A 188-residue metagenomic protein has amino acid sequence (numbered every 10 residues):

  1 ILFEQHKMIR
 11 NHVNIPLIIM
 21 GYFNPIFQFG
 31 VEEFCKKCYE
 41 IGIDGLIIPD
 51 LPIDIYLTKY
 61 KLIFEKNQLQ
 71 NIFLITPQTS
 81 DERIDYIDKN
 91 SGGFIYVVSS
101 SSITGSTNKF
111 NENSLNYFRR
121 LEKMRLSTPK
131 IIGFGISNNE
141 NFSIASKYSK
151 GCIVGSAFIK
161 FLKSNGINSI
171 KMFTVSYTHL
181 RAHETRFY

Functional and structural regions predicted by a protein language model:
I1-I48: Active-site beta->alpha loop and helix N-cap motifs at the rims of alpha/beta catalytic domains
V13-G21, K66-L74, M124-G133: Short beta-strand/loop segments at the ligand-binding rim of alpha/beta enzyme cores
M20-F27, I75-T79, I132-N139: Glycine-rich beta-to-alpha transition loops that act as phosphate-gripper elements at the mouths of alpha/beta enzyme
D44-I55, N71-P77: Catalytic beta/alpha-barrel core
I47, P52, S99-G105, S149-G166: Glycine-rich phosphate-binding active-site loops on the catalytic face of alpha/beta enzymes
L74, I84-L121, F161, G166: Glycine/Thr-rich beta-alpha phosphate-binding loop at enzyme active sites
E82-D85, I136-S149: Catalytic cores of alpha/beta
T178-F187: Conserved small/polar residues in nucleotide/adenosyl-binding loops
